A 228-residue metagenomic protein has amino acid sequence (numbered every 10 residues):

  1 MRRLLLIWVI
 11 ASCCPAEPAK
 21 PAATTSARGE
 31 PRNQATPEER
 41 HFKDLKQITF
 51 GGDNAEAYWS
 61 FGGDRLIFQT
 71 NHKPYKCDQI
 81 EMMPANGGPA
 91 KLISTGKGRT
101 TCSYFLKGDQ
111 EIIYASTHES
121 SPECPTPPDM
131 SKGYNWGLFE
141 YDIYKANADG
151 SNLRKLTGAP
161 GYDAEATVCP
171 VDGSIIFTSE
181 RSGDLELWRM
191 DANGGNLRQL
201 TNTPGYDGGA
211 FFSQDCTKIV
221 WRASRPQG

Functional and structural regions predicted by a protein language model:
R2-R3, R28: Basic polycationic patches enriched in arginine
R3-S12: Sec-dependent N-terminal signal peptides
E17-G228: Sequence signature of WD/YWTD-type beta-propeller architectures
